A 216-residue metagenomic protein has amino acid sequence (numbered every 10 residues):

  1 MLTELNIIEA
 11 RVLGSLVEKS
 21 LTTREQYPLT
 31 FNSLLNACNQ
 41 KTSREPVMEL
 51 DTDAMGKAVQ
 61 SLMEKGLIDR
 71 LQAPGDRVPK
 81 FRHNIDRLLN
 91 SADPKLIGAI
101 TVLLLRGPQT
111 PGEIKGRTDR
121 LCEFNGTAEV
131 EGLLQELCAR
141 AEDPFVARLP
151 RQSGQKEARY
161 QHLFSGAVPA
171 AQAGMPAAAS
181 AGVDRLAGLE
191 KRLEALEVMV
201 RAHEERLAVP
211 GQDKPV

Functional and structural regions predicted by a protein language model:
N6-E25, N90-P108, L134, A139: Positively charged, polyanion-binding regions of nucleic-acid-associated proteins
S15, A58, L133, L163: Residues in the recognition helix of alpha-helical DNA-binding motifs
T23-V47, P108-F124: Short acidic, hydrophobic short linear motifs in intrinsically disordered regions
G56-A73, L134-R151: A short, conserved structural fragment
D76-E113, A158-D184, G188: Short, amphipathic alpha-helical interaction segments positioned at domain boundaries
R82-I85, A92-E131, Q135, P144-V146 (+1 more regions): Extended, charged alpha-helical interaction scaffolds
R117-R120, P150-E157, Q161-F164, R201-V216: Helical coiled-coil/dimerization "stalks" and their immediately adjacent regulatory linkers at helix->disorder
A178-K214: Amphipathic alpha-helical oligomerization/assembly segments
